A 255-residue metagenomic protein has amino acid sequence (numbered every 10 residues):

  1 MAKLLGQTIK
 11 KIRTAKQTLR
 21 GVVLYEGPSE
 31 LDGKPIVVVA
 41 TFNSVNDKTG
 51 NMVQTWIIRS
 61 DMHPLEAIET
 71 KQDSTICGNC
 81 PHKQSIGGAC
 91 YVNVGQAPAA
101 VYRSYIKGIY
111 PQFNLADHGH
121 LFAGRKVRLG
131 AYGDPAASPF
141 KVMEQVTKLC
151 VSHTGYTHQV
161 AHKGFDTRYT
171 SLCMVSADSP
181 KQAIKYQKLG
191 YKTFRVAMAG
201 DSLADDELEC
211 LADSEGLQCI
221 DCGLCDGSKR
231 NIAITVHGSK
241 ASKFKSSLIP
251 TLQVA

Functional and structural regions predicted by a protein language model:
M1-A255: Class I S-adenosyl-L-methionine
